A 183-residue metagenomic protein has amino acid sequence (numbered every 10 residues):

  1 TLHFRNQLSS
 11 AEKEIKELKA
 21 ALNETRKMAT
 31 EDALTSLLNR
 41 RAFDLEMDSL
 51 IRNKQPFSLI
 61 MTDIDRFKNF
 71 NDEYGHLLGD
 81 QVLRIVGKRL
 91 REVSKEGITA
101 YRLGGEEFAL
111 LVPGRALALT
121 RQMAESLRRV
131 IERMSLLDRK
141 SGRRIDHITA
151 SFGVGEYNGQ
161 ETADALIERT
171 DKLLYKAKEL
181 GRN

Functional and structural regions predicted by a protein language model:
T1-K19: Signal-transmission coiled-coils
R26, R40-P56, G87-K95: Short regulatory alpha-helical coupling segments that immediately precede and/or link into cyclic nucleotide signaling
K27-L45, T62-H76, R84: Conserved nucleotide-binding and Mg2+-coordinating catalytic segments in signaling enzymes
T99-R102: A short pre-motif secondary-structure segment
L111-T120, G142-R143, A150-L166: Catalytic strand-loop-helix junctions within cyclic-nucleotide turnover domains
R121, E125, G155-R182: Catalytic-core segments of nucleotide cyclases and related cyclic-nucleotide turnover enzymes
I131-A150: Catalytic core regions of nucleotide second-messenger enzymes
